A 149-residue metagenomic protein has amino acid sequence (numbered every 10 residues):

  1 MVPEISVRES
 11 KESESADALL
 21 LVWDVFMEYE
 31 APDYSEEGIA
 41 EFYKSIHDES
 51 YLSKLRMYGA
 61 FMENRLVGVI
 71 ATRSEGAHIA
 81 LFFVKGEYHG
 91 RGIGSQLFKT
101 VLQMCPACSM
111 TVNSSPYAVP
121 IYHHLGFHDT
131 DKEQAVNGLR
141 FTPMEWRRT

Functional and structural regions predicted by a protein language model:
I5-L20: A short beta-loop-alpha structural element at the N-terminal edge of CoA-dependent acyl/N-acetyltransferase catalytic
L19, W23-H47: Conserved GNAT-fold acetyl-CoA-binding loop/helix
I46-G59, H78: A short helix-loop-beta-strand connector motif used in the catalytic cores of GNAT acetyltransferases and, in some
R56-G68: Conserved beta-hairpin
F82-H89: A short, internal acetyl-CoA/4′-phosphopantetheine-binding micro-motif in the GNAT/acyltransferase core
G90-Q103: Conserved acetyl-CoA-binding loop-helix of GNAT-fold acetyltransferases
M104-Y117: Conserved GNAT acetyl-CoA-binding A-motif
P116-R140: Conserved active-site alpha-helix within GNAT-family acetyltransferase domains
